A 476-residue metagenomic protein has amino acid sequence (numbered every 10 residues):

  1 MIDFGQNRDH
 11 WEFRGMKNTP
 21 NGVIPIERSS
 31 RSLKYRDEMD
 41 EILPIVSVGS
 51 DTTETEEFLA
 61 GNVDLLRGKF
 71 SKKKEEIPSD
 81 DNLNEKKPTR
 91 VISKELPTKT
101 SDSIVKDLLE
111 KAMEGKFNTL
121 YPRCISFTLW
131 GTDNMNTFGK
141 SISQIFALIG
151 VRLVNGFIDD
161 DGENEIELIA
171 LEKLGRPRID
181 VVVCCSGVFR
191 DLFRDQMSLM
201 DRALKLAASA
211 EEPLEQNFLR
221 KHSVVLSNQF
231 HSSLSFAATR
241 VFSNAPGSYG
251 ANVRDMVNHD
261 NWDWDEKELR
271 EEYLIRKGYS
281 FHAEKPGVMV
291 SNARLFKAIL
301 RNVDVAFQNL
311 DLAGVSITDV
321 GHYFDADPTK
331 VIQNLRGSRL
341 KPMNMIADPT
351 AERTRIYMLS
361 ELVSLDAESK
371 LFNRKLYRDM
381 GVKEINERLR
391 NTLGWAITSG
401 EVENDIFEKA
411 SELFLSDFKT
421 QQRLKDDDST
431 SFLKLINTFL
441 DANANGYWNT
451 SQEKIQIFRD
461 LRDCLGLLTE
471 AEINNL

Functional and structural regions predicted by a protein language model:
M1-L476: Ligand/cofactor-recognition surfaces for anionic moieties
